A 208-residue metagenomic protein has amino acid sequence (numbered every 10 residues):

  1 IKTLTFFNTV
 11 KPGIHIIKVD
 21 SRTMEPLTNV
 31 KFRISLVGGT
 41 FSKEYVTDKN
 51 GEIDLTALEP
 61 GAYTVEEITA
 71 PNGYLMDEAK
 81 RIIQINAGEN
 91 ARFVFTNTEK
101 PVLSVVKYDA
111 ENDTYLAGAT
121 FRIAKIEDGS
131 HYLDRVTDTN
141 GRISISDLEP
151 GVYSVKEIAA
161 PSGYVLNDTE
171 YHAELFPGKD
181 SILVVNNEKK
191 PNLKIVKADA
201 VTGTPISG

Functional and structural regions predicted by a protein language model:
I1-G208: Solvent-exposed loop/turn and edge beta-strand elements of beta-rich ligand-binding domains
